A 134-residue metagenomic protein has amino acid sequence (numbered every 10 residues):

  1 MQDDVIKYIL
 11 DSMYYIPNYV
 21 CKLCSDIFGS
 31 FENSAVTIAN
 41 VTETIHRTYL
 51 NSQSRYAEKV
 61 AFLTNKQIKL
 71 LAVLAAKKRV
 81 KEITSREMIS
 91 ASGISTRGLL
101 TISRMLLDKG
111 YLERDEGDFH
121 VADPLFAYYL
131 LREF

Functional and structural regions predicted by a protein language model:
M1-R55, E116: Amphipathic alpha-helical "lid/sensor" segments that cap RecA-like P-loop NTPase cores
D4-K7, R47-F134: C-terminal leucine-rich, beta-strand-based interaction scaffolds used for sensing/assembly
